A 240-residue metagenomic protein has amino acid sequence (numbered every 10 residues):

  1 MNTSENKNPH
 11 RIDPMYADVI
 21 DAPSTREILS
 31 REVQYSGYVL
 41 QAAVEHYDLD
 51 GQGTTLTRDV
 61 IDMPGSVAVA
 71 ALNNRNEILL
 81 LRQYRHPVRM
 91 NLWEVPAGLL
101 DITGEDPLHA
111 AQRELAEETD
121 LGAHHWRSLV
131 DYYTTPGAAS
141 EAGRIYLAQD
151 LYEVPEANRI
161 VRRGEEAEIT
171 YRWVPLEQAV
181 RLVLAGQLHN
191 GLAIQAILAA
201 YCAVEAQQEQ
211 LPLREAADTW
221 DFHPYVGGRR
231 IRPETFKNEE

Functional and structural regions predicted by a protein language model:
N2-N6, H10, I61, A68-R113 (+4 more regions): Conserved Nudix-box catalytic region and its N-terminal flanking loop in Nudix hydrolases and closely related
N2-R26, N91, S128, A138 (+1 more regions): Nudix hydrolase/Nudix homology domain
S30-Q34, V130-T135: Short, solvent-exposed loop/turn elements at beta->coil junctions and helix N-caps that rim active or binding pockets
S30-R75: Acidic, metal-coordinating catalytic segment for phosphate/diphosphate chemistry, firing primarily on the Nudix
A43-G51, T135-E156: Active-site-adjacent beta-strand/loop module that shapes the phosphate/pyrophosphate-binding cleft
E94, I145, W173: Short aromatic/basic micro-patch
E118-L129, A139-A142: Short, structured loop/turn "capping" segments at alpha-beta junctions
